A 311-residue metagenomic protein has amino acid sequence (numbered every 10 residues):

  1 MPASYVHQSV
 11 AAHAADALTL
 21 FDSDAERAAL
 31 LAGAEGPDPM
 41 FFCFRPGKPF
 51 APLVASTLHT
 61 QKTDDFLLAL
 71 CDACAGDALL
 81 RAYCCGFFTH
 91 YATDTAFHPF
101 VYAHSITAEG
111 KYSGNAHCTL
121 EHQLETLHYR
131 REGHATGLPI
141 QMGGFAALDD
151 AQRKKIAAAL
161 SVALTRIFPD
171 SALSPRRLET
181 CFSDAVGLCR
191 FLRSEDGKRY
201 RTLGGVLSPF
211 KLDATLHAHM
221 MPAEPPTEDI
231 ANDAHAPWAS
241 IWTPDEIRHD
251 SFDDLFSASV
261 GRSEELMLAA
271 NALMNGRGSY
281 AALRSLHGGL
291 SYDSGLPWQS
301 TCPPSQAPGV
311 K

Functional and structural regions predicted by a protein language model:
M1-C84, A92-K311: N-terminal leader/auxiliary helical segments
T89: Aromatic-lined, polymer-binding surfaces characteristic of secreted/periplasmic polysaccharide-degrading enzymes
